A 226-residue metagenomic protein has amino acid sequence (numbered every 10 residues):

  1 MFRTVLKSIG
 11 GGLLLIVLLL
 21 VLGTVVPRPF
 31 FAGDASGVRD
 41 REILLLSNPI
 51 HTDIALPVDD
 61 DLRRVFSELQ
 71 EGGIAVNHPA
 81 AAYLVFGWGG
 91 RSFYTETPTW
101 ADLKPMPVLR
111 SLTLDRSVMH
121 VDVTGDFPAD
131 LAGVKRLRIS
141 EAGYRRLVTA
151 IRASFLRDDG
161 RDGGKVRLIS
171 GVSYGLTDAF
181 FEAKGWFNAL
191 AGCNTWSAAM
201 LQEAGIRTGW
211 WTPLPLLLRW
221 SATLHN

Functional and structural regions predicted by a protein language model:
F2-R28, A32, A153-N226: Activation targets extended, charge/polar-rich intrinsically disordered C-terminal tails
F31-A32, G37-E182: Non-catalytic ligand/cofactor/substrate-binding and regulatory segments of enzyme domains
